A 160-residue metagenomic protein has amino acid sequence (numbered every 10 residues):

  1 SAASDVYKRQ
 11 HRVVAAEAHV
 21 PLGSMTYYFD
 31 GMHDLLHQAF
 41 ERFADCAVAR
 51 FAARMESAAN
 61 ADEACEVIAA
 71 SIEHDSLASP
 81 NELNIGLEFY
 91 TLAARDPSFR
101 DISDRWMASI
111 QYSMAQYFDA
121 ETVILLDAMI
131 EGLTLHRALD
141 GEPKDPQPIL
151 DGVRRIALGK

Functional and structural regions predicted by a protein language model:
A2-Y7: Short, small-residue-biased leader/transition segments that mark boundaries at the very start of proteins
R12-E17, M25: Append "Primarily bacterial transcriptional regulators
E17, D30-S57, V67-H74, D101 (+3 more regions): Alpha-helical structural segments
L22, T26-D30: Base-recognition residues in the alpha-helical recognition helix of bacterial helix-turn-helix
F51, M55, A93-A94, M114 (+1 more regions): Short amphipathic alpha-helical interaction patches enriched in hydrophobic/aromatic residues with interspersed Lys/Arg
A64, E73, L77-S103: Amphipathic alpha-helical segments used for helix-helix packing
I68-I72, G86-Y90, L126, I130-L133: Short alpha-helical scaffolding segments that buttress acidic/His motifs in well-ordered protein cores
F99-D104, Q116-K160: Hydrophobic/aromatic-rich alpha-helical bundle segments in the mid-to-C-terminal region
